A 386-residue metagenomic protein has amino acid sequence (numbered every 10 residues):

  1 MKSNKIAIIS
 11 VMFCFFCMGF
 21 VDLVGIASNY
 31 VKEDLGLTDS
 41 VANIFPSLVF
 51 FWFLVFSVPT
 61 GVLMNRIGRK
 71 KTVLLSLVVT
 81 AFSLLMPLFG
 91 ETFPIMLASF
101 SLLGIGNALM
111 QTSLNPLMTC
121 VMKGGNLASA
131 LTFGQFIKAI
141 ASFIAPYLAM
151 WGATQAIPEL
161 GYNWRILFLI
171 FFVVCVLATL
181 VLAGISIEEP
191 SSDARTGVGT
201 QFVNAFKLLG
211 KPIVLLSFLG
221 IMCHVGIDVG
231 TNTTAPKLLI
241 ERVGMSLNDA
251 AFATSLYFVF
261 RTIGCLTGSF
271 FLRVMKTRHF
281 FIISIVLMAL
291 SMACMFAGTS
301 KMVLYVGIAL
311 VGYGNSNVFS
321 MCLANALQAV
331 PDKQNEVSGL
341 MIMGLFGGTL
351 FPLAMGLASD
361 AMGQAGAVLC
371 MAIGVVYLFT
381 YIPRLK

Functional and structural regions predicted by a protein language model:
I6-D39, N115, T231-P236: Extracytoplasmic
V24-G25, L208-S255, V259-C265: Extracytoplasmic gate region of multi-pass secondary transporters
G36, G68, F89-P94, G244 (+3 more regions): Helix-breaking motifs and short loop linkers at transmembrane-helix boundaries and internal kinks in secondary membrane
I44-V62, S255-T267: Central cavity-lining transmembrane alpha-helices of secondary-active solute carriers, predominantly the Major
V55-P94: Conserved MFS/SLC helix-loop-helix module at the cytosolic interface between two early adjacent transmembrane helices
F56-R69, G264-K276, S359: Helix-to-loop junctions at the C-terminal end of transmembrane segments in multipass secondary transporters
S99-F136: Cytoplasmic helix-loop-helix junction between adjacent transmembrane helices in 12-TM secondary transporters
G125, S129-S186: Helix-loop-helix hairpin linking two adjacent transmembrane segments in secondary transporters
